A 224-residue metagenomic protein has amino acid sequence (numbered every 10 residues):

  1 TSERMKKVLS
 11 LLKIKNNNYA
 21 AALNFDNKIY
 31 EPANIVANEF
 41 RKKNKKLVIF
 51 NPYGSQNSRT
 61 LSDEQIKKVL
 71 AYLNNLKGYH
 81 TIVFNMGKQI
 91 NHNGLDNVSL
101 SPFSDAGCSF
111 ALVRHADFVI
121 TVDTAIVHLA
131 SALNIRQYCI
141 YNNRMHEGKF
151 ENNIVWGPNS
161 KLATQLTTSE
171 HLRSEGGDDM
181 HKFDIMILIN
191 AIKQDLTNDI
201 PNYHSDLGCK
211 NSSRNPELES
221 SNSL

Functional and structural regions predicted by a protein language model:
T1-M5, D63-I66, K149, H181 (+1 more regions): A structural signal for well-ordered alpha-helical scaffolds and beta->alpha junctions
T1-R59, D63, Y203-S212: Mid-sequence helix-capping/hinge segment at a functional interface
K6-K13, L70, Q137, I189 (+1 more regions): Non-transmembrane alpha-helical segments in soluble domains of secreted/periplasmic/extracellular proteins
N24-K28, R59, D96-L100, A116 (+1 more regions): Short, flexible loop segments at the rims of nucleotide/cofactor-binding pockets, characterized by
D26, I90-N91, E147, R173: Generic structural signal for helix capping and beta-alpha/helix-loop junctions
E39-F40, L112, A191: CheY-like receiver
S62-N143: Donor-binding and catalytic core of enzymes assembling or modifying cell-surface/extracellular glycoconjugates
S131-L224: Nucleotide-sugar donor-binding patch of glycosyltransferase catalytic domains
